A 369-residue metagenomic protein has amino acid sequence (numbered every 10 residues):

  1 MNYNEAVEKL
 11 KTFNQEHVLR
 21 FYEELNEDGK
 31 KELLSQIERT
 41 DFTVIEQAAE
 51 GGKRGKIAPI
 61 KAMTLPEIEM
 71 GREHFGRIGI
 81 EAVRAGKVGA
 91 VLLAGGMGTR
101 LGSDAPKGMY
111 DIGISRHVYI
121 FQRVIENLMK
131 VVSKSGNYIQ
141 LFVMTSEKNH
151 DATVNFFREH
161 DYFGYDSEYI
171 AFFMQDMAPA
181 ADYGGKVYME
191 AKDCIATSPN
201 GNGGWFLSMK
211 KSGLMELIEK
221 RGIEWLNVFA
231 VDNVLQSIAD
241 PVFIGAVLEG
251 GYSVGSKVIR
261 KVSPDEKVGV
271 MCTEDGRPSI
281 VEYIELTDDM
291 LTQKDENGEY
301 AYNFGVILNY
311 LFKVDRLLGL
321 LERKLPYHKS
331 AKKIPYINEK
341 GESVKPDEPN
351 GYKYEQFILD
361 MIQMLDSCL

Functional and structural regions predicted by a protein language model:
Y3-A171, P179, M189-F206, L214-M215 (+1 more regions): N-terminal glycine-rich phosphate-binding loop and ensuing alpha1 helix
R84, V91, S103, S115-Q122 (+14 more regions): Conserved structured core elements
K87-V91, G108, Y138-V143, Y169-A171 (+5 more regions): Beta-sheet entry/capping signal
V91-S103, D182, T287-M290, K329-Y336: Active-site-adjacent bridging/hinge elements
G95, S146-E147, Q175-D176, K211-S212 (+5 more regions): Fold-independent oxyanion-binding glycine-rich loops and adjacent beta-strand/coil segments at enzyme active sites
M97-L101, M109, V143-M144, K148-A152 (+6 more regions): Flexible loop/turn segments at secondary-structure boundaries
Y162, S167-E266: Conserved beta-loop-beta/alpha segment of the NTase-like Rossmann-fold superfamily that binds/positions NTPs
G222-N227, L235-A239, I244-L369: Catalytic core of tubulin tyrosine ligase-like
